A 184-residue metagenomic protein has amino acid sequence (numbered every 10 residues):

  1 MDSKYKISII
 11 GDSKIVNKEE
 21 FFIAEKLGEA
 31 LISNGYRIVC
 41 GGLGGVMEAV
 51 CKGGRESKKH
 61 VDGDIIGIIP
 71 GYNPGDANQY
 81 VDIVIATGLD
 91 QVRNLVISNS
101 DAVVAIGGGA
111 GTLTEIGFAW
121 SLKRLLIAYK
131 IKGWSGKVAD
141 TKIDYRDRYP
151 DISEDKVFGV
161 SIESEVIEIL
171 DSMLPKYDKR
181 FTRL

Functional and structural regions predicted by a protein language model:
M1-K58, D62-G63: Glycine-rich beta-alpha loop segments
M1-N17, N94-A105, K142, D178: Long, low-complexity, intrinsically disordered polar/charged segments
E29, G44-F118, K130-S135: Acidic/glycine-enriched connector segments
V84-G88, E154-I169: Short acidic-hydrophobic, aromatic-tinged amphipathic segments that line or gate anion-handling sites
L125-K156: Nucleotide-sugar donor-binding patch of glycosyltransferase catalytic domains
M173-L184: C-terminal amphipathic helix plus adjacent low-complexity, charged tail appended to glycosyltransferase catalytic
